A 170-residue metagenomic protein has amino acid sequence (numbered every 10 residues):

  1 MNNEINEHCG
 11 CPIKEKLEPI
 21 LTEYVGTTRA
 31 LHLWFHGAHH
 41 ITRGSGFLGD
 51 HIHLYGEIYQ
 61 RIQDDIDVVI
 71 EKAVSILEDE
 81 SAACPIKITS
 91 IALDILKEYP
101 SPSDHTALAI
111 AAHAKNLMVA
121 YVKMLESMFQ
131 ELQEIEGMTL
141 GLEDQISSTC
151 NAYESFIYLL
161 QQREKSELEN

Functional and structural regions predicted by a protein language model:
M1-E15, N170: Charge-dense, intrinsically disordered terminal/linker segments
M1-E7, V25-W34, K87-T89: Acidic, low-complexity proline/glycine-rich segments
G10, K14-L17, L21-T28, Y55: Short, N-terminal intrinsically disordered low-complexity segments that are rich in Pro/Gly and polar/charged residues
I13, L31-E57, E78-E80, M128-G141: Helix-loop segments that flank and shape redox-cofactor active sites
L21, S90-N151: Acidic/histidine-rich alpha-helical segments that form the ligand environment of transition-metal centers
L21, V25-T28, H32-F35, H39 (+6 more regions): A structural signal for well-ordered alpha-helices, especially hydrophobic packing surfaces of coiled-coils
G49-T89: Conserved alpha-helical segments that form or flank metal/cofactor-binding pockets of metalloenzymes
E164-N170: C-terminal end-helix/capping segment
